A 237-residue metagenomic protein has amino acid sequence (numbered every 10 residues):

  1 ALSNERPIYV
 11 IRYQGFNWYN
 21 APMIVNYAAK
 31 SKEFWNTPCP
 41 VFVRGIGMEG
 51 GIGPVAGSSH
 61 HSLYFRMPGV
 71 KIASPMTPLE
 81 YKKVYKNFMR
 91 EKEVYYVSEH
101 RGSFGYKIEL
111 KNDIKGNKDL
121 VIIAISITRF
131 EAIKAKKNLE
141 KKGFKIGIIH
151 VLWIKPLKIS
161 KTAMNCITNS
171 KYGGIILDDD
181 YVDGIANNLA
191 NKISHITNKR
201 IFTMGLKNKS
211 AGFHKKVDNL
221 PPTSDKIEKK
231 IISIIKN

Functional and structural regions predicted by a protein language model:
A1-E131, I146, K192, I235: Conserved thiamine diphosphate
N36, H100-N237: Thiamine diphosphate
